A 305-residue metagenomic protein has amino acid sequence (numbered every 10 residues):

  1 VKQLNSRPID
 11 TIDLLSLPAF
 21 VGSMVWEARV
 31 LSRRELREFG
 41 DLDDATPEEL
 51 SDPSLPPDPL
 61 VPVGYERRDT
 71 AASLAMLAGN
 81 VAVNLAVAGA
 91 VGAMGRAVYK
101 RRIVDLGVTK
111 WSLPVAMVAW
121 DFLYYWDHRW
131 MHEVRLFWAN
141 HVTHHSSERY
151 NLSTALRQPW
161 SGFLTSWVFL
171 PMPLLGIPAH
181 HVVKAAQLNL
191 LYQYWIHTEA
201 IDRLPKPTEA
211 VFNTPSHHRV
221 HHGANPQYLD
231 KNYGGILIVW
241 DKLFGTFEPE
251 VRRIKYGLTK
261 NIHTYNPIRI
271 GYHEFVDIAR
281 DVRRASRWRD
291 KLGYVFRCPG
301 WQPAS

Functional and structural regions predicted by a protein language model:
V1-R7: Short, strongly hydrophobic alpha-helical membrane anchors
S6, D13-G22, W26-R29, R33-L36 (+4 more regions): Cytosolic/stromal cytosol-facing helical appendages immediately following the last transmembrane segment
D10, Y65, P159-G162: Short helix-capping and inter-helix turn/linker motifs at the boundaries of alpha-helical repeat units
T11-L14, H181-V183: Short, aromatic-rich membrane-interface segments at the entry and exit of alpha-helical transmembrane domains
L15-D44, E48-K100, T109-Y125: Specific transmembrane helices
A78-V87, L106-T259: Membrane-embedded catalytic scaffold of the fatty acid hydroxylase/desaturase
